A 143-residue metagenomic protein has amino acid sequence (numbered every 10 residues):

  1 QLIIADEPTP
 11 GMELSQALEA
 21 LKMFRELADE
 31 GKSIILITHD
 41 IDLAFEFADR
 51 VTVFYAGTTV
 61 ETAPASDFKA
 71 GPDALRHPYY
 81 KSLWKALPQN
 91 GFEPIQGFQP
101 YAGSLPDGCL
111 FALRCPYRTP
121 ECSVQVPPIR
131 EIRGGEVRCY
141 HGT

Functional and structural regions predicted by a protein language model:
I3-D6: Catalytic Walker B motif of ABC-type/P-loop ATPase nucleotide-binding domains
E13: ABC-family nucleotide-binding domains
L18-E30: Helical segment within the ABC ATPase nucleotide-binding domain
T38-H39: H-loop/switch region of ABC-family ATPase nucleotide-binding domains
A44-E46: A short, surface-exposed alpha-helical micro-motif characterized by mixed small hydrophobic and charged/polar residues
R50, T62: Short, glycine/charged-rich "phosphate-handling" switch motifs in NTP-dependent and phosphotransfer domains
A65-T143: Short catalytic/signature loops enriched in Gly
